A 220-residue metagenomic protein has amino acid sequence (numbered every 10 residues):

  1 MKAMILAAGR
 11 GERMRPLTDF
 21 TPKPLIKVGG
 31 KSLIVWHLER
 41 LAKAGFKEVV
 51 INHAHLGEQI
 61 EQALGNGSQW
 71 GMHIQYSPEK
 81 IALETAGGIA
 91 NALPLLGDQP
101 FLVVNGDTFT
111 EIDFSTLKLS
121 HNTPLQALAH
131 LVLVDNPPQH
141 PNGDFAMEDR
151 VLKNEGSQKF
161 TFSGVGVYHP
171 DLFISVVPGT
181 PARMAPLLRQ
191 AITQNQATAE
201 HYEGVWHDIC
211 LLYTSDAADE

Functional and structural regions predicted by a protein language model:
K2-I5, K31-N105, F114-T116, P178-G179: Conserved N-terminal catalytic core of the sugar/cofactor nucleotidyltransferase
K2-K27, A42-A44: Glycine-rich N-terminal loop/short-helix segment of MobA-like nucleotidyltransferase
R10, G106-T108: Active-site metal-binding loops of divalent metal-dependent hydrolases
K27, G166-V167, D208-I209: Short aromatic/basic micro-patch
T110-T180, N195, Y213: Conserved core of the sugar-phosphate nucleotidyltransferase
L188: Acidic, metal-coordinating catalytic segment for phosphate/diphosphate chemistry, firing primarily on the Nudix
A191-E200: Catalytic donor-sugar/metal-binding loop of nucleotide-sugar-dependent glycosyltransferases
Y213-E220: Conserved small/polar residues in nucleotide/adenosyl-binding loops
